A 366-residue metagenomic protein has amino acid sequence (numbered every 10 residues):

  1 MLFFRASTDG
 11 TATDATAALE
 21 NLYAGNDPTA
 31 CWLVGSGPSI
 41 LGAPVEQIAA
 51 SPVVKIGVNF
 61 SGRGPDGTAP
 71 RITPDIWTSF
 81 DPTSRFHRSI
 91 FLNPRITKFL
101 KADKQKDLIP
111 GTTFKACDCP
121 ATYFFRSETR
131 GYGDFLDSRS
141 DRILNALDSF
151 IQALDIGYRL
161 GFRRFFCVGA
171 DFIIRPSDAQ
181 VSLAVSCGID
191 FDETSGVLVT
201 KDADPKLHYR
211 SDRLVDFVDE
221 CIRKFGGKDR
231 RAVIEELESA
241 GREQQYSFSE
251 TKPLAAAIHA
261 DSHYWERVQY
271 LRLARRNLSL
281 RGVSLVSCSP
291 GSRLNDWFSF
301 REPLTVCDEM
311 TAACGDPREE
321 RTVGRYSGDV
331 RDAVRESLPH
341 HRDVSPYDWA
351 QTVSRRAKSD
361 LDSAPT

Functional and structural regions predicted by a protein language model:
M1-T366: Metal-ion/cofactor- or nucleotide/acyl-coenzyme-handling active-site neighborhoods
